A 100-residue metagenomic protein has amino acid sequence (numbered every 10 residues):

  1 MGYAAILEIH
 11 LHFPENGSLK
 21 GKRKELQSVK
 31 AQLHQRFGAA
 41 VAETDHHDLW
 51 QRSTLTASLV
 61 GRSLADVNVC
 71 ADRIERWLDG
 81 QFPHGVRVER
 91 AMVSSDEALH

Functional and structural regions predicted by a protein language model:
M1-I6, D48-R52: Short, flexible turn/loop "capping" segments at secondary-structure junctions
G2-A40, W77: N-terminal first-folded block
A5-L11, L55-A57, V88-M92: A structural signal for short, well-ordered beta-strand segments
K24-K30, R36, T56-S58, V67 (+2 more regions): General N-terminal targeting signals
F37, S53, H84: Residue-level signal for beta-strand positions within conserved beta-sheet cores that form or flank
A39-D45, R87-E89: A short linear hydrophobic-aromatic micro-motif
A42-R62, D96: Short, charge-patterned binding micro-sites
R62-H100: C-terminal structural segments of small proteins and small subunits
